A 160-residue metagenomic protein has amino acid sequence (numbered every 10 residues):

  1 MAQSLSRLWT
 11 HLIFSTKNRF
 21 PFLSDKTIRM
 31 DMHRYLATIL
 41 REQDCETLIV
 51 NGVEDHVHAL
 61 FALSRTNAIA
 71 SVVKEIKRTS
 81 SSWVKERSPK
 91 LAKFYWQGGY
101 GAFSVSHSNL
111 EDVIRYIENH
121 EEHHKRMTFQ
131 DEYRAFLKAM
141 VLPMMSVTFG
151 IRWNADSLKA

Functional and structural regions predicted by a protein language model:
M1-K159: Basic nucleic-acid-binding interfaces
